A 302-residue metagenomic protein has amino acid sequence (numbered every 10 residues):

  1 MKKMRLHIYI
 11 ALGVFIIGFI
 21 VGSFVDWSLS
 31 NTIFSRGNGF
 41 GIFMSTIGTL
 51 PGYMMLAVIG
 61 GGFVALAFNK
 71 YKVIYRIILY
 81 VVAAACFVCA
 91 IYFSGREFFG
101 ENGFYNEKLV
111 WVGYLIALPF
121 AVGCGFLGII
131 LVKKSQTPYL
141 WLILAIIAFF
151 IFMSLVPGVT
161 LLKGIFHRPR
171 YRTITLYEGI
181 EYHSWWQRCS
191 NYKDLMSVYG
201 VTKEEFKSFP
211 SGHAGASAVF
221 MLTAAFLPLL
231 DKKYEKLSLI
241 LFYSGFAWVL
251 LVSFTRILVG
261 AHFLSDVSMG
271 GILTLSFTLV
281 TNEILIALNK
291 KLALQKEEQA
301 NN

Functional and structural regions predicted by a protein language model:
K2-F120, I165-R170: N-terminal transmembrane-helix/juxtamembrane module of multi-pass inner/ER membrane proteins
K2-L12, I16, Y71, W186-N302: Membrane-embedded catalytic cores of phosphoryl/pyrophosphoryl-handling enzymes
G18, I147-L155, V159, G270 (+2 more regions): Alpha-helical transmembrane segments in multi-pass membrane proteins
S23, W27, L155-T160, F254 (+1 more regions): Transmembrane alpha-helical segments of multi-pass membrane transport proteins and ion-pumping complexes
W27-S28, G95-G100, K134-S238, L288-A293: Membrane-interface loops
L50-L66, L115-I130, A218-L222, G271-A287: Hydrophobic cores of alpha-helical transmembrane segments in multi-pass inner/ER membrane proteins, independent
V82, F149-M153, L241, G245-W248: Hydrophobic alpha-helical transmembrane segments of polytopic
E107-F149, T202: Intrinsically disordered, low-complexity acidic Ser/Thr-rich regulatory segments
